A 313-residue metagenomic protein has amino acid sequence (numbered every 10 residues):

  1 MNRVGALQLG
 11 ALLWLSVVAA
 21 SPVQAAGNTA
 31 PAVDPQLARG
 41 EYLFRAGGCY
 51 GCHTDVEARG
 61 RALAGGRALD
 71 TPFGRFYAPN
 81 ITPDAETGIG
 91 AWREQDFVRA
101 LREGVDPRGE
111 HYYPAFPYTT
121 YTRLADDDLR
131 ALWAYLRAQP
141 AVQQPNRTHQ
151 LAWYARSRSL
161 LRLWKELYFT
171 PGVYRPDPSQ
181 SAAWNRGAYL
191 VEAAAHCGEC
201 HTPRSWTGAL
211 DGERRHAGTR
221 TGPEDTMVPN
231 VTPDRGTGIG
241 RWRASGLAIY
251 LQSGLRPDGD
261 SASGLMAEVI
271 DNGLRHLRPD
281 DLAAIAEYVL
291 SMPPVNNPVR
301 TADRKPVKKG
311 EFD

Functional and structural regions predicted by a protein language model:
M1-A6: N-terminal secretory signal peptides that target proteins for export/translocation
Q8-A19: Bacterial N-terminal signal peptides
V23-R45, L163-E192, I239, K309-D313: Electrostatic cytochrome c docking/interface patches
L37-A38, L43, V56-E94, Y112-D126 (+4 more regions): Gly/Gly-Pro-rich "capping" loops immediately C-terminal to redox-active cysteine motifs in periplasmic/lumenal
G40, A46-V56, F97, L132 (+5 more regions): The canonical Cys-X-X-Cys-His
C52-A58, R102-E103, R137-A138, C200-W206 (+2 more regions): Detector for the c-type heme attachment site
R93-P107, T120-P145, W242-A262, N272-R300: C-terminal capping alpha-helices of c-type cytochrome domains
D128-A188, P203, D271, D281-L290: Extended surface/linker regions that mediate inter-domain or inter-protein docking in multi-component redox
